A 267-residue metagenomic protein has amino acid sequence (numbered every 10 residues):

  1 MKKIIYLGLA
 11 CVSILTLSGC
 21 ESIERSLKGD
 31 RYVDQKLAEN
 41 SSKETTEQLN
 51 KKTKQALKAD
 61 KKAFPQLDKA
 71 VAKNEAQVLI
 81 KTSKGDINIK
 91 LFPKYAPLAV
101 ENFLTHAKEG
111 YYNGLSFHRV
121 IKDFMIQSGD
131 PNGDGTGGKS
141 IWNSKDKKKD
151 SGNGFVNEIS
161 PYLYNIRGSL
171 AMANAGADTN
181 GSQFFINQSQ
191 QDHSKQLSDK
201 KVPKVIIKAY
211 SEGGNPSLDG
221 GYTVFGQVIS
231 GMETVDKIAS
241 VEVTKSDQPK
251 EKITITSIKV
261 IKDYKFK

Functional and structural regions predicted by a protein language model:
I5-C11, C20-K267: Cyclophilin-like peptidyl-prolyl cis-trans isomerases
